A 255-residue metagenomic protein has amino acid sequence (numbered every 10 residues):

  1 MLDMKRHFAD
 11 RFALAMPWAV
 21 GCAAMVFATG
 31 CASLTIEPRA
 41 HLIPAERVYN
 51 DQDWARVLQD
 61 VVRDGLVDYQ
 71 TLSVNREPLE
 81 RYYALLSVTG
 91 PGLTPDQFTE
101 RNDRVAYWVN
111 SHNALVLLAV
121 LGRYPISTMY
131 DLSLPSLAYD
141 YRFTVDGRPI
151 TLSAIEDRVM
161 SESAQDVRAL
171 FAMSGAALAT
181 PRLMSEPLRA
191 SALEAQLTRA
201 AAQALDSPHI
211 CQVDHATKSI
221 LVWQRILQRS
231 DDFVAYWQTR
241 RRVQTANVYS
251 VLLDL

Functional and structural regions predicted by a protein language model:
M1-A13: N-terminal secretory signal peptides that target proteins for export/translocation
F12-L14, A23, L58, D140: Exposed boundary/loop context
A15-T29: Bacterial N-terminal signal peptides
A32-F98, N102-L255: Interaction/scaffold regions that mediate signaling and macromolecular assembly across diverse proteins
